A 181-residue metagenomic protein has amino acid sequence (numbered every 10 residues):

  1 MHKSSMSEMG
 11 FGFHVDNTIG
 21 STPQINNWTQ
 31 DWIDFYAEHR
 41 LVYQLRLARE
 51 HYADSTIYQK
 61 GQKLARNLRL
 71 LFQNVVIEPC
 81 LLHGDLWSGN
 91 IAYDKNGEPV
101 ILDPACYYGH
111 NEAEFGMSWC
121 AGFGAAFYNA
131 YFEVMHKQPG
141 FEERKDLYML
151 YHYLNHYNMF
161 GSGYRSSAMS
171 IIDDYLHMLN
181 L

Functional and structural regions predicted by a protein language model:
M1-D54, E78-P79: A cross-family kinase active-site recognition segment
Q24-A37, R46, V75-L81, S88-D146 (+3 more regions): Active-site Asp-x-Gly
Q44, L64-N67, Y153, I171: A ubiquitous structural signal for well-ordered alpha-helices
H51-T56, D94-G97: Short, glycine- and charge-enriched coil/turn segments that flank and shape catalytic ligand pockets
S55-L68: Short, conserved active-site entrance elements at the starts or edges of catalytic domains
A65, R69-Q73, F132: Generic structural signal for well-ordered alpha-helical scaffold segments
